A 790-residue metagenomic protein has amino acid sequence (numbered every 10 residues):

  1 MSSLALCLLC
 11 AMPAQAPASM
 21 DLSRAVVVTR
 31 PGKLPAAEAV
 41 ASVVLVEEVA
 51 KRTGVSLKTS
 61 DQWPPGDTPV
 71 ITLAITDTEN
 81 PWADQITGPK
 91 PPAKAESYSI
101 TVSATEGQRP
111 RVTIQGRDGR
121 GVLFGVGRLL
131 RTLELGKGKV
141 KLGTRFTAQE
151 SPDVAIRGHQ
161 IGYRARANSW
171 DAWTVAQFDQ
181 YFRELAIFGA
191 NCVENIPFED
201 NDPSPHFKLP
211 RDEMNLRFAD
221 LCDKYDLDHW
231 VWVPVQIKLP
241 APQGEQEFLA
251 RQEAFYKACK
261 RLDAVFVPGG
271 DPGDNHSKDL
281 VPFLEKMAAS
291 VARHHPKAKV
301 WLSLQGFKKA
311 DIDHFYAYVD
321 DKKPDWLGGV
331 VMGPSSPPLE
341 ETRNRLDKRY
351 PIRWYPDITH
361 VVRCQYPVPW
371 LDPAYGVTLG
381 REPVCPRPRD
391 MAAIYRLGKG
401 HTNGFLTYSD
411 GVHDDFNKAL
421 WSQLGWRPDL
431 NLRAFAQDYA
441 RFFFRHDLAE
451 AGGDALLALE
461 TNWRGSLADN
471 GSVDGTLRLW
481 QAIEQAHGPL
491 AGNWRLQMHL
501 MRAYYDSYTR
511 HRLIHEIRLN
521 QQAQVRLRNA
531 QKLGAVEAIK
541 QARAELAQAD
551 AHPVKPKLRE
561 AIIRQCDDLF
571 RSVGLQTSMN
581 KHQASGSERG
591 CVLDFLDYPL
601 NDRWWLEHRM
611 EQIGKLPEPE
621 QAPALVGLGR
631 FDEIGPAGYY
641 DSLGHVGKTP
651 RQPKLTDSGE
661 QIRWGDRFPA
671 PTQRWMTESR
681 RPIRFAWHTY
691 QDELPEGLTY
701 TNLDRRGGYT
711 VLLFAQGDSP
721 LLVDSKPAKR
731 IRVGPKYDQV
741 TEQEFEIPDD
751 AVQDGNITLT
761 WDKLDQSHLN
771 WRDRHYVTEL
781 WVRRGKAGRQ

Functional and structural regions predicted by a protein language model:
A5, A11-A104, L142-R145: Acidic, contiguous N-terminal accessory segments
T29-K33, L73-T78, Q115-R117, Y163 (+6 more regions): Structural motif
P35-A37, N80-W82, V122-L123, R166-W170 (+1 more regions): Short, solvent-exposed loop/turn elements at domain surfaces
A41-V44, E48-A50, T87, P91-Q246 (+4 more regions): Feature activates predominantly on carbohydrate-active enzymes
L57-K58, E134-G138, N191, P203-A219 (+4 more regions): Catalytic-core regions of glycoside hydrolase
S409-N417, D429-L625: C-terminal non-catalytic alpha-helical accessory regions
G614-R706, H768-R789: Glycan-recognition and processing domains
P682-G708, F714-G785: Beta-strand-rich ligand-recognition modules
